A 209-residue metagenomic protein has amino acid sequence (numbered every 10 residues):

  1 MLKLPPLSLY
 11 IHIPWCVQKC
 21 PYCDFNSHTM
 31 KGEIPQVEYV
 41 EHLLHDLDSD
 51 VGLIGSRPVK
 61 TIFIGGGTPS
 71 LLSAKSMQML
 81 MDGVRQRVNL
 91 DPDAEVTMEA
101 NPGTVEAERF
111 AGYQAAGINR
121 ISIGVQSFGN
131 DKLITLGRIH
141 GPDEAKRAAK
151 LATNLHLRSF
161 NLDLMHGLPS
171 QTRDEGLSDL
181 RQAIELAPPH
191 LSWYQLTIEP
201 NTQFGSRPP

Functional and structural regions predicted by a protein language model:
M1-Y10, S56-R57: N-terminal [4Fe-4S]-dependent radical SAM core
I11-I13, V125: Alpha/beta-hydrolase
P14-S27: Local cysteine-cluster metal-coordination motifs and their immediate loop/turn environment, predominantly Fe-S cluster
S27-L53, R57-P209: Conserved non-cysteine loop/helix-boundary elements of the Radical SAM core domain that shape
